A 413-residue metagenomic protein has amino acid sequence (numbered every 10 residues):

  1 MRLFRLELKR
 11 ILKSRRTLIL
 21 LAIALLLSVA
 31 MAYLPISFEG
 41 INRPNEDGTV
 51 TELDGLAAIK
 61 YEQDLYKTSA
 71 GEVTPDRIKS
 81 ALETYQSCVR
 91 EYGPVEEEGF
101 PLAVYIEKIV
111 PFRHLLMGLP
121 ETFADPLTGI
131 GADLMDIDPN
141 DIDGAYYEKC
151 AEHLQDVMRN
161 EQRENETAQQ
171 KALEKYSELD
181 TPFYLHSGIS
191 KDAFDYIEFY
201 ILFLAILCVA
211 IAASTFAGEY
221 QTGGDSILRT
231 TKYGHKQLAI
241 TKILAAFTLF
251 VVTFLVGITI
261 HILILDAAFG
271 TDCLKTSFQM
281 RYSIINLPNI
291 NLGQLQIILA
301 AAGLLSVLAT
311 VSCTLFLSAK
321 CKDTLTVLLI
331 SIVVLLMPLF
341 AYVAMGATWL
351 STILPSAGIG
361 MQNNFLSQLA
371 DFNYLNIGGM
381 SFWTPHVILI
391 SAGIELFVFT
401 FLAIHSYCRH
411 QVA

Functional and structural regions predicted by a protein language model:
M1-L18: Aromatic- and glycine-rich beta-strand/loop motifs that create alpha-glucan
T17, S306-T314, D371-A413: Alpha-helical transmembrane segments of multi-pass membrane transporters/translocases
L21-A24, K242, S331: Residue-level recognition of transmembrane alpha-helices in multi-pass small-molecule transporters/permeases
L26-V89, D138-E219, I240-K320, N364-L366 (+1 more regions): Secretory targeting signals
L34, C321-A357: Transmembrane helix segments
R229-H235: Short helix-to-coil transition segments within interhelical loops that connect adjacent transmembrane helices
T230, T314-L335, C408-A413: Cytoplasmic juxtamembrane regions at transmembrane-helix boundaries
W349-N373: Short hydrophobic, aromatic-rich alpha-helical segments embedded in or entering the lipid bilayer of multi-pass
